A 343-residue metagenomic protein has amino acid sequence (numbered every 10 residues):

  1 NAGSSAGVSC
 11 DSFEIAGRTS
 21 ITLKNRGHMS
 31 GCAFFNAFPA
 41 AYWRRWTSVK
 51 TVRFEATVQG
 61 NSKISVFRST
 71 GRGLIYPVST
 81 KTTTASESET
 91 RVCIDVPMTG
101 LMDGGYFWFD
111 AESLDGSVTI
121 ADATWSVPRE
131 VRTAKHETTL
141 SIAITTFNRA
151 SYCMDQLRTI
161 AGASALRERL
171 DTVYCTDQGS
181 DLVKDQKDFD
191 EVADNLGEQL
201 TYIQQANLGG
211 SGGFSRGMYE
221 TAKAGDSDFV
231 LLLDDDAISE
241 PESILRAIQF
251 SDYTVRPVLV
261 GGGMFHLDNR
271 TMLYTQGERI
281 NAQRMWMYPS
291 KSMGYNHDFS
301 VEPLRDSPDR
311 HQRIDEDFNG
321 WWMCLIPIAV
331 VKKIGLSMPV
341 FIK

Functional and structural regions predicted by a protein language model:
F13-A16, G27-V52, A56-P77, K81-T159: N-proximal low-complexity "stem/linker" segments adjacent to membrane-targeting elements
T138-T145, C153, I160, D171-D177 (+2 more regions): Hydrophobic targeting segments
I160-I203: Acidic donor-binding segment of Leloir-type glycosyltransferases
Q205-A224: Glycine-rich, basic loop-to-helix element that forms the pyrophosphate-binding segment of sugar-nucleotide handling
K223, I238-S290: Conserved donor NDP-sugar-binding/catalytic core segment of glycosyltransferases
G225-I238: Short beta-strand-to-loop acidic/aromatic patch adjacent to the donor-nucleotide binding site
K291-L325: A recurrent flexible, glycine/aromatic-enriched loop bordering the glycosyltransferase active site that acts as
D315-M323, K332-K343: Donor nucleotide-sugar recognition loop
